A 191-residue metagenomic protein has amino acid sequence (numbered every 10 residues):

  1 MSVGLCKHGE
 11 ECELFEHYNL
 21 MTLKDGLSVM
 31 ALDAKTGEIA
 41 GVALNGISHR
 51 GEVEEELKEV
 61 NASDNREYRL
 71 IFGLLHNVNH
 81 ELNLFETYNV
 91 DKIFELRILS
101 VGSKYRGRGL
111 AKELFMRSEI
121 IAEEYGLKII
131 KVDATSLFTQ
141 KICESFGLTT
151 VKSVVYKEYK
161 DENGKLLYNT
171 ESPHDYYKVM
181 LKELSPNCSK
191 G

Functional and structural regions predicted by a protein language model:
S2, F85, F115, E119-I121 (+1 more regions): C-terminal helix/juxtamembrane-tail motif
S2-S28, D33-A34, L44, N83 (+1 more regions): Active-site rim helix/loop that mediates acceptor-substrate recognition in acyltransferases
L23, S28-A31, V42-N45, L99-V101 (+3 more regions): Folded extracytoplasmic luminal domains of secretory or organellar precursors
A34, S48, V101, T135-T139 (+1 more regions): An acidic- and aromatic-residue-enriched active-site/binding cleft used to recognize and process polar
E38-I98, K152-P173, K190: Conserved acyl-donor/pantetheine-binding loop and adjacent beta-alpha core of acyl/acetyltransferases and related
F94-L96, A122-T135: Conserved GNAT acetyl-CoA-binding A-motif
E95-A122, S145: Conserved acetyl-CoA-binding loop-helix of GNAT-fold acetyltransferases
E123-E124, S136-K160: Conserved active-site alpha-helix within GNAT-family acetyltransferase domains
